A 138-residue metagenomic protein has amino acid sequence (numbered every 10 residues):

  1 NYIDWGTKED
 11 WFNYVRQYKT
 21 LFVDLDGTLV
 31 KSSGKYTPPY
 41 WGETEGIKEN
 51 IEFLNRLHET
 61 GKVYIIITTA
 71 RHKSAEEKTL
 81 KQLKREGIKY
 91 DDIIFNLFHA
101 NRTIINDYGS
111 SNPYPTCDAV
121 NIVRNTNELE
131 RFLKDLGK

Functional and structural regions predicted by a protein language model:
N1-Y18: Conserved alpha/beta core of the MobA/IspD/sugar-nucleotide pyrophosphorylase nucleotidyltransferase superfamily
Y18-K138: HAD-like aspartate-dependent phosphatase fold
